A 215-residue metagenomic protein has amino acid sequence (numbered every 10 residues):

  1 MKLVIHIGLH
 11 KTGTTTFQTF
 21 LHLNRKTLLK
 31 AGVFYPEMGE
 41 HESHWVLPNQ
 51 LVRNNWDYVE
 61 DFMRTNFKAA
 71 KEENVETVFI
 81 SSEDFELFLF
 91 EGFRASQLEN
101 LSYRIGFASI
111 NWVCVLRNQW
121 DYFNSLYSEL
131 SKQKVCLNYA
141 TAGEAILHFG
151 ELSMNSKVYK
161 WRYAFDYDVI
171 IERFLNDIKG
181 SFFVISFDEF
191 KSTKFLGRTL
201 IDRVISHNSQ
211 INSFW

Functional and structural regions predicted by a protein language model:
M1-E86, Q133: PAPS-dependent sulfotransferase catalytic core
T16, F20, Q97, D166: Conserved alpha-helical elements of sugar-nucleotide-dependent glycosyltransferases
F20, F88-F90, S125: Active-site-proximal flexible loops/turns
T27, F85, E99-F214: PAPS-dependent sulfotransferase catalytic domain
N55-Y58, L89-E91, K160-Y163: Short, flexible loop segments at the rims of nucleotide/cofactor-binding pockets, characterized by
Y58-D61, F90-L101: Glycine-rich anion/phosphate-binding loops
E60, R64, A95, Y167-I171: Short, well-ordered alpha-helical scaffold segments within catalytic/effector domains
E76-R94, V113-L116: A basic- and aromatic-enriched beta-loop-alpha substructure that forms the phosphate/nucleotide- and DNA/RNA-contacting
